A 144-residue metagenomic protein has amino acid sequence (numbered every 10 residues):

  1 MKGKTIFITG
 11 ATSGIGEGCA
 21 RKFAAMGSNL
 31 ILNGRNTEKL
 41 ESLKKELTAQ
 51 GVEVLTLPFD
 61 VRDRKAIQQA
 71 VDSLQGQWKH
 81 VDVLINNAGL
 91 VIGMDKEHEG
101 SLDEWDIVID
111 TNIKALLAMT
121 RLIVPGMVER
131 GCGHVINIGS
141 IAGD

Functional and structural regions predicted by a protein language model:
T12-S13: Conserved glycine-rich cofactor-binding loop
M26-S42: Conserved glycine-rich Rossmann-like NAD(P)H-binding loop of the short-chain dehydrogenase/reductase
T37-E38, P58-Q69, L102: The beta1-alpha1 cofactor-binding region of Rossmann-like NAD(H)/NADP(H)-dependent oxidoreductases
A88-I92: Conserved NAD(P)H cofactor-binding loop of Rossmann-fold oxidoreductase domains
D95-E97, S101-I109: Substrate-binding pocket helix/loop in short-chain dehydrogenase/reductase
T120-R121: A short, exposed helix-loop element centered on a Lys and neighboring polar residues
S140: Residue(s) in the substrate-gating loop at a strand-loop-helix junction that position the organic substrate next
